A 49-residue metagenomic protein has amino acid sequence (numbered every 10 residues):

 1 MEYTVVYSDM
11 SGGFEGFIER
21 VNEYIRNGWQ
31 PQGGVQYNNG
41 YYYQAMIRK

Functional and structural regions predicted by a protein language model:
M1-K49: Terminus-proximal functional modules
